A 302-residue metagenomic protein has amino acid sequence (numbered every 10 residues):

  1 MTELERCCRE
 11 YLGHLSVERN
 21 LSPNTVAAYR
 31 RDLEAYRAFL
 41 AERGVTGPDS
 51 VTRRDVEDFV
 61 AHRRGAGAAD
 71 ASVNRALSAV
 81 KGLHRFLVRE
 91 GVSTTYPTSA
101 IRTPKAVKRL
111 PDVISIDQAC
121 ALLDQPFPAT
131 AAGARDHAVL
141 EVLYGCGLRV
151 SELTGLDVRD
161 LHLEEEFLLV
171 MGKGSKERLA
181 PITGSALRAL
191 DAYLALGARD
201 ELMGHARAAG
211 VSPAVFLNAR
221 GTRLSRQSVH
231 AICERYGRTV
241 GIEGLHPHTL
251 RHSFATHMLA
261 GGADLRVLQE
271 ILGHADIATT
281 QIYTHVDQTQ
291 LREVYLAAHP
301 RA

Functional and structural regions predicted by a protein language model:
M1-A302: Conserved catalytic core of the tyrosine transesterase superfamily
